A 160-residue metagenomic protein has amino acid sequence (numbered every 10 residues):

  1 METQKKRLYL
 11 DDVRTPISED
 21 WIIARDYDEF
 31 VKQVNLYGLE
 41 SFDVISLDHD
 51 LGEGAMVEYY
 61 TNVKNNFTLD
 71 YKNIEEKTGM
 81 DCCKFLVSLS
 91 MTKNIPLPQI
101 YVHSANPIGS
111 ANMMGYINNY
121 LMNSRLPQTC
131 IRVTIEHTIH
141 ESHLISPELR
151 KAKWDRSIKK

Functional and structural regions predicted by a protein language model:
M1-K160: Catalytic phosphate/metal-binding cores of nucleic-acid and nucleotide-processing enzymes, i.e., regions that mediate
